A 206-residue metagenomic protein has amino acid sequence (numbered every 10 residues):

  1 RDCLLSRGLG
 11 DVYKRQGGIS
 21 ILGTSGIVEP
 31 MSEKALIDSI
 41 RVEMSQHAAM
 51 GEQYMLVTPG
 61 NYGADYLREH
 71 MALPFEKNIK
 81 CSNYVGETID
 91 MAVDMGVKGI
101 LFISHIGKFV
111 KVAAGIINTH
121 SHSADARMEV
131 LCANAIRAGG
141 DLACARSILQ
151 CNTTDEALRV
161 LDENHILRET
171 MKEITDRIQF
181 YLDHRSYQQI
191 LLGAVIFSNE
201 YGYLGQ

Functional and structural regions predicted by a protein language model:
R1-L9, Y13: Single conserved hydrophobic/aromatic residue that forms the stacking wall/gate of nucleotide- or nucleobase-binding
I19, T24-E173, R177-N199: A structural signal for small-residue-enriched, beta-sheet-centric alpha/beta enzyme cores and oligomeric scaffold folds
L204-Q206: C-terminal, non-catalytic interaction/recognition modules in large multi-subunit enzymes and RNPs
